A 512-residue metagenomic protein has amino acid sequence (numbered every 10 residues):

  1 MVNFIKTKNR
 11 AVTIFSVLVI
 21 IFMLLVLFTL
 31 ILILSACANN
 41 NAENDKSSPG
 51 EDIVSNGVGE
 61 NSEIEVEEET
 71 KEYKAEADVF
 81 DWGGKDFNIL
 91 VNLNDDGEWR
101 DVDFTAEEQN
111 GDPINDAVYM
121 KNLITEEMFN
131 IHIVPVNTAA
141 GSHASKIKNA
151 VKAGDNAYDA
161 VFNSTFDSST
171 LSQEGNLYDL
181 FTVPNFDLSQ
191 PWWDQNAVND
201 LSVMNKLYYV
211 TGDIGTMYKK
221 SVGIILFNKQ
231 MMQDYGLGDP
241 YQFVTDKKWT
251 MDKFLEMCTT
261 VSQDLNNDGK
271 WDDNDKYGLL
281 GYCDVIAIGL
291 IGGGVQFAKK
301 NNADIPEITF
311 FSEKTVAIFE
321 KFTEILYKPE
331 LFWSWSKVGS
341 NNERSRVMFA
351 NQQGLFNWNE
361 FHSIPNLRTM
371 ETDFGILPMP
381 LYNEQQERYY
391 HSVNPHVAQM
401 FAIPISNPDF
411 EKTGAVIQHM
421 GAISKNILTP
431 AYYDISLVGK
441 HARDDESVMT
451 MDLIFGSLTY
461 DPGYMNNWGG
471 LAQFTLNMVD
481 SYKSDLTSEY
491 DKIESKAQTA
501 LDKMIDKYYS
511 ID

Functional and structural regions predicted by a protein language model:
I33-A36: C-terminal motif of bacterial Sec signal peptides marking the signal peptidase cleavage site
L90-V91, D155-V161, T165, V203-I225 (+2 more regions): Extracytoplasmic/periplasmic solute-binding protein
G97-N130, I225, Q230: Short, polar/charged alpha-helical segment
M128-M204, Y235, M348, F356: Extracytoplasmic "Venus flytrap"/periplasmic binding protein-like
N185-W193, V244-D246, D272, V295-A317 (+1 more regions): Short, solvent-exposed loop/beta-turn-alpha elements that line the ligand-binding surface or hinge of extracytoplasmic
L255-T260, L290, Q296-G339: Glycine-centered hinge/linker elements that transmit conformational signals in sensory and ligand-binding systems
R368-L437: Extracytoplasmic/periplasmic substrate-recognition and gating elements
P430-S436, E446-D512: C-terminal capping/gating helix-and-loop segments adjacent to ligand/active sites or protein-protein/ligand interfaces
